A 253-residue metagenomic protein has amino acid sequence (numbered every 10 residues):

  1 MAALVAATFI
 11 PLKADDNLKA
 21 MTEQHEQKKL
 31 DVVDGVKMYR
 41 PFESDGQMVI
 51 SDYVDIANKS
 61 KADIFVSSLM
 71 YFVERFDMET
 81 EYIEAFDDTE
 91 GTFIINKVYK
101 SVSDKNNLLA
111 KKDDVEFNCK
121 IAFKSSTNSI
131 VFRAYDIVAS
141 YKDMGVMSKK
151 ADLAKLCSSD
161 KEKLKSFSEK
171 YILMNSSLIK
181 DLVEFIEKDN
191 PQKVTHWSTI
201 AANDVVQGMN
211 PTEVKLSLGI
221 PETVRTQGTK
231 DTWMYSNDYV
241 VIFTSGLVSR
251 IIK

Functional and structural regions predicted by a protein language model:
M1-K19: Bacterial Sec-dependent N-terminal signal peptides
A6, G46, D87, D113 (+2 more regions): A generic structural signal for short, solvent-exposed coil/turn residues that cap or connect secondary-structure
D15-Q192: Ser/Thr-rich, low-complexity intrinsically disordered terminal regions
P191-K253: Residues within mature, well-folded domains
